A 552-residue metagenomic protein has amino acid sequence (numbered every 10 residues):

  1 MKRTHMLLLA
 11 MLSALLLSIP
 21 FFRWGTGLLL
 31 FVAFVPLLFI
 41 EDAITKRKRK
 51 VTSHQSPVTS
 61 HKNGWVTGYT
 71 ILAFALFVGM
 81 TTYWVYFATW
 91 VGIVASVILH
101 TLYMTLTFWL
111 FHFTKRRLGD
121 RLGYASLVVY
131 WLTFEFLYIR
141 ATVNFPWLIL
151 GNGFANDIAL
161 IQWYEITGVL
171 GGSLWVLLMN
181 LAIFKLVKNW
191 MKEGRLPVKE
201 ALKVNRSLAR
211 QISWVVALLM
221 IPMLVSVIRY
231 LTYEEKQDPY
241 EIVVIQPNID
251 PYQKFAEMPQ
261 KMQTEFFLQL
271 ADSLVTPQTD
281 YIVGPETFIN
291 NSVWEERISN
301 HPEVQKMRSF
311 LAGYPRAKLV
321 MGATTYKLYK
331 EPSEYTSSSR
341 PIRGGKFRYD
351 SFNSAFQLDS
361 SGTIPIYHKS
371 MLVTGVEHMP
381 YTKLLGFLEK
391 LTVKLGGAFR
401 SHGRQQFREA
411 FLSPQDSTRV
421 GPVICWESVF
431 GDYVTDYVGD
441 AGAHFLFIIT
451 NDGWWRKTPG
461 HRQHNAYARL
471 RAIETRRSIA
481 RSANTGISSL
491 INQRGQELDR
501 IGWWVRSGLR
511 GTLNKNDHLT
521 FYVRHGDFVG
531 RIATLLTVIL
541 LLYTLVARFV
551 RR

Functional and structural regions predicted by a protein language model:
M1-Y230, I449, R456-K457, R471 (+2 more regions): Membrane-embedded alpha-helical bundles of multi-pass enzymes that act on lipidic or dolichyl-linked glycan substrates
K2-H5, V215-P277, W426, N451-H464 (+3 more regions): Non-cytosolic juxtamembrane linkers/loops that tether extracellular or periplasmic domains to nearby transmembrane
F21-L37, M80, Q246-N248, Q278-E295 (+1 more regions): Short, conserved active-site loops that position catalytic residues or coordinate cofactors/metal ions across diverse
V85-V91, I139-T167, P341-G431, T435: Active-site catalytic loop in hydrolytic enzyme cores
Y103, V128-V129, Y281, T287-I289 (+4 more regions): CN hydrolase (nitrilase-like) catalytic-core segments centered on the catalytic cysteine and neighboring Lys/Glu
S226-H378, S413-S417, P422, W426 (+1 more regions): Soluble catalytic regions of membrane-associated enzymes that act on cell-envelope and secretory-pathway components
L391-R419, I424, N516-R552: Cysteine/selenocysteine-centered motifs that mediate thiol-based redox chemistry or coordinate metal-sulfur cofactors
